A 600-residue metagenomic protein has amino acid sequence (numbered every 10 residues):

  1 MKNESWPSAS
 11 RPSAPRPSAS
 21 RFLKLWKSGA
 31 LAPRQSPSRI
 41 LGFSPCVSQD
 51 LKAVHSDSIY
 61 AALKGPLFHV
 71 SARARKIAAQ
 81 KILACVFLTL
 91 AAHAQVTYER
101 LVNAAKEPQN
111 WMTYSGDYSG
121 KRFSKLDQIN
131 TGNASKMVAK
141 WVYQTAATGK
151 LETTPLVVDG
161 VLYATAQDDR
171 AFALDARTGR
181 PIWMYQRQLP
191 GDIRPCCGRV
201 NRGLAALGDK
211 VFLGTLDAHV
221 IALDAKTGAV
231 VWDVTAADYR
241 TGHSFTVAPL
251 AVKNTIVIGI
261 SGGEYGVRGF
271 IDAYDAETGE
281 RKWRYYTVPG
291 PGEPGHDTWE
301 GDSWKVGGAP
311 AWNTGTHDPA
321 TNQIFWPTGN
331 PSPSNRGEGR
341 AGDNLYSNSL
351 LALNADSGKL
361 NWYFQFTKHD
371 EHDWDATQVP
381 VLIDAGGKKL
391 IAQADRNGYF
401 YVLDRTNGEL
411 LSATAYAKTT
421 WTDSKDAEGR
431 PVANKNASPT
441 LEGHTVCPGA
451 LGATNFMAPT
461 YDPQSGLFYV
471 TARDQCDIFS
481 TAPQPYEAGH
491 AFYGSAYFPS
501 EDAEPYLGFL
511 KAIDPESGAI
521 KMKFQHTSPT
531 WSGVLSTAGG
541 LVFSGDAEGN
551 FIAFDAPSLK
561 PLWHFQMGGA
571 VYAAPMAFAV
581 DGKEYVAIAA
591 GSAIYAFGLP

Functional and structural regions predicted by a protein language model:
M1-A94: Intrinsic disorder/low-complexity segments
V96-A139, T287-P294, R430-K435, P499-S500 (+1 more regions): Blade/loop signatures of beta-propeller domains
W111-S115, K150-R170, P195-V220, S244-V267 (+6 more regions): Repeat-blade elements of multi-bladed beta-propeller folds
S124-A236, T537: N-terminal cofactor/phosphate-binding cores enriched in small/glycine residues, especially glycine-rich loops such as
Y143-T154, M184-A205, D233-A248, Y265 (+10 more regions): Extracytoplasmic beta-rich repeat domains
A176-T178, D224-T227, A276-T278, A355-S357 (+4 more regions): Short loop/turn segments that connect beta-strands within beta-propeller blades
R473-D474, D502-K560: Loop/turn-rich, solvent-exposed surfaces of beta-rich toroidal or solenoidal domains
